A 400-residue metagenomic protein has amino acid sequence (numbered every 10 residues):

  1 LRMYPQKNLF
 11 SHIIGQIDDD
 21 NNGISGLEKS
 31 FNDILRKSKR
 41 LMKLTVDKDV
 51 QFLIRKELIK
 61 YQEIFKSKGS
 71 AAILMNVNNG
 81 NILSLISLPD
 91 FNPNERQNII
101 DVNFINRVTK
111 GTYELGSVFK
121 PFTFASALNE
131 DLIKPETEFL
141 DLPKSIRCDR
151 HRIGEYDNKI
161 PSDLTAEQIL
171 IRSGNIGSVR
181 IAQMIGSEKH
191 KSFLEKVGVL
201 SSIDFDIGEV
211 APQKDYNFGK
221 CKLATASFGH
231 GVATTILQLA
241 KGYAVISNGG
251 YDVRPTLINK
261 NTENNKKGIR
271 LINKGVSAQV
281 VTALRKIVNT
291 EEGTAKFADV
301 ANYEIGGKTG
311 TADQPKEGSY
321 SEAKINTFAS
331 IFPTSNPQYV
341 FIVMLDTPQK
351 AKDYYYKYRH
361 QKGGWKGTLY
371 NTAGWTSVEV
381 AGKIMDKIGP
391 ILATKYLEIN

Functional and structural regions predicted by a protein language model:
L1-F10, D49, L53, A72-V77: Amphipathic, coiled-coil-like alpha-helical scaffolding segments used for oligomerization/assembly
L1-R40, L44, I342-V343, K352-Q361: Small/polar-residue-rich segments within soluble enzyme cores
I34-S70, N78: Conserved, well-ordered alpha-helix/loop/beta-strand core segments that scaffold catalytic motifs
Q51, L239, L369-M385: Short, charged, low-complexity patches
A72, N76-S117, F122-Q361, A373 (+2 more regions): Beta-lactam-recognizing serine transpeptidase/beta-lactamase-like catalytic domain environment
S247, V288, G382-G389, A393: Short amphipathic alpha-helical signal-transduction/dimerization elements
G363-L369: C-terminal soluble interaction/assembly domains
W365, K387-N400: Gram-negative outer-membrane assembly/targeting C-terminal domains
